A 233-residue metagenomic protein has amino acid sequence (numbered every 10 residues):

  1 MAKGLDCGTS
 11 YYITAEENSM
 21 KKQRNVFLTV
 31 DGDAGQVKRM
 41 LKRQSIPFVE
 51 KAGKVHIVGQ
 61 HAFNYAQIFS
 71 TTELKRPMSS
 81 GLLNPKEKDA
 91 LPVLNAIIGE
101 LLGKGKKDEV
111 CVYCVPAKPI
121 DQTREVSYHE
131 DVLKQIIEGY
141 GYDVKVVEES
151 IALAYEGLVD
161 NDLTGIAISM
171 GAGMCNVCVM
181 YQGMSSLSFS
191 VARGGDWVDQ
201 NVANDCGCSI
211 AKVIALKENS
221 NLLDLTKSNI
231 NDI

Functional and structural regions predicted by a protein language model:
M1-A167, Q182-G195, Q200-A211, K217-I233: Nucleotide/phosphate-binding catalytic cleft detector across ATP-hydrolyzing and phosphate-transferring enzymes
Y12, G173-C178: Short glycine/serine/threonine-rich phosphate/pyrophosphate-binding segments that cradle anionic phosphate groups
A172-M174, G183-M184: Coil-to-beta-strand transition motifs
